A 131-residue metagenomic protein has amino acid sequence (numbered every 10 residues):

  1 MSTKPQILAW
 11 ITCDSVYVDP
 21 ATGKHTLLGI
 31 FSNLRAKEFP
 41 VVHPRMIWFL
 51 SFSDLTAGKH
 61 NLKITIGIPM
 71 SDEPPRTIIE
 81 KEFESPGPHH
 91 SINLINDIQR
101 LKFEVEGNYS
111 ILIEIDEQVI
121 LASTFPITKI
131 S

Functional and structural regions predicted by a protein language model:
S2-E106, L112-S131: Contiguous segments within soluble domain cores/interaction surfaces
